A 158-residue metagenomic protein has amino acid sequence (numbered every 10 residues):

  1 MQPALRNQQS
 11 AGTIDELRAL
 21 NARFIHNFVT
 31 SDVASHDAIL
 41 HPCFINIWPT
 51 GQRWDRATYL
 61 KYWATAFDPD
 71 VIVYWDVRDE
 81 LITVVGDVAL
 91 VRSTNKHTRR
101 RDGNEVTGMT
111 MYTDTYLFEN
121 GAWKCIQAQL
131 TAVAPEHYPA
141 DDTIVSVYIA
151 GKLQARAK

Functional and structural regions predicted by a protein language model:
M1-A38, I45-K158: A beta-strand edge to alpha-helix "cap/lid" segment located at domain peripheries
